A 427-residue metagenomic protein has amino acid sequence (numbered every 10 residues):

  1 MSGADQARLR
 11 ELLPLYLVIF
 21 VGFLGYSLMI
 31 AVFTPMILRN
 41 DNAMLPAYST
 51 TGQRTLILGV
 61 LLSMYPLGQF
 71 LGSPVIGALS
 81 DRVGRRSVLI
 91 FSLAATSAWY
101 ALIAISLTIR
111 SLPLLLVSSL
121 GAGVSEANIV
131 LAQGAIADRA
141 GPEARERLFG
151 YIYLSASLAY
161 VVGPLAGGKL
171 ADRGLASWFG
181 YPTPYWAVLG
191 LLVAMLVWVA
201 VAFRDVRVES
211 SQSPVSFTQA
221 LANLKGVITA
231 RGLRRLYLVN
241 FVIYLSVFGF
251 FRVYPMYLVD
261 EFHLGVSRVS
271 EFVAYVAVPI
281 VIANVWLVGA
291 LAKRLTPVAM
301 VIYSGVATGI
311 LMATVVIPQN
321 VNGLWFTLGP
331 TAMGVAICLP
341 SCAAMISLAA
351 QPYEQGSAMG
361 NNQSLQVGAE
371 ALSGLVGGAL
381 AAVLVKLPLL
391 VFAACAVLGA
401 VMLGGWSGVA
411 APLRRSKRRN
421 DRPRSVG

Functional and structural regions predicted by a protein language model:
M1-L9, D205-L238, R422-R424: Juxtamembrane intracellular "pre-TM" segments in multi-pass secondary transporters
F20, W99, L112-A127, G323-I337: Hydrophobic core of transmembrane alpha-helices in multi-pass small-molecule transporters, especially MFS/SLC-type
V32-T55, R252-R268: Short amphipathic helix-loop junctions that connect adjacent transmembrane helices in Major Facilitator Superfamily/SLC
L71-G84, A283-T296, A381: Helix-to-loop junctions at the C-terminal end of transmembrane segments in multipass secondary transporters
A94-I109, A307-Q319: C-terminal ends and interior cores of transmembrane alpha-helices in multi-pass membrane transporters/permeases
S118-S155: Cytoplasmic helix-loop-helix junction between adjacent transmembrane helices in 12-TM secondary transporters
V298-C342: C-terminal transmembrane helical hairpin of 12-TM major facilitator-type secondary transporters
E354-V383: A late C-terminal transmembrane helix in Major Facilitator Superfamily
